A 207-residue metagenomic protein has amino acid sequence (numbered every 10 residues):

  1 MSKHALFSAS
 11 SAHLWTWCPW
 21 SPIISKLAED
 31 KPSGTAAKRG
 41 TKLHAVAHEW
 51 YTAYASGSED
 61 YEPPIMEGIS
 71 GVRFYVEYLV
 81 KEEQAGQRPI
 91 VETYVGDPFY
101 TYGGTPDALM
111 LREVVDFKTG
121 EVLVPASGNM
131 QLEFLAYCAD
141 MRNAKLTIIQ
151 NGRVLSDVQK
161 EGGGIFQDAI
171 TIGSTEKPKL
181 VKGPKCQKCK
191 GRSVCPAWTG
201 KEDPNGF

Functional and structural regions predicted by a protein language model:
M1-E113: Metal-dependent nuclease catalytic cores that hydrolyze phosphodiester bonds in DNA/RNA, characterized by
A9, W20-S21, G40, G163-F166 (+2 more regions): Alpha-helix initiation and N-capping motif
W15-P22, T175-F207: Cysteine-cluster motifs in flexible loop/terminal segments that predominantly coordinate metals
E29, A55, S127, K201-D203: Single-residue recognition of alpha-helix boundary sites
K38, V80-S174, K179-K182: Mg2+/Mn2+-dependent nuclease catalytic core
E49, A53, E121-L123, G152 (+2 more regions): Short loop/turn segments at secondary-structure transitions that flank enzyme active sites
W50-S58, A139, N143, S193: A generic secondary-structure signal for well-formed alpha-helical elements
